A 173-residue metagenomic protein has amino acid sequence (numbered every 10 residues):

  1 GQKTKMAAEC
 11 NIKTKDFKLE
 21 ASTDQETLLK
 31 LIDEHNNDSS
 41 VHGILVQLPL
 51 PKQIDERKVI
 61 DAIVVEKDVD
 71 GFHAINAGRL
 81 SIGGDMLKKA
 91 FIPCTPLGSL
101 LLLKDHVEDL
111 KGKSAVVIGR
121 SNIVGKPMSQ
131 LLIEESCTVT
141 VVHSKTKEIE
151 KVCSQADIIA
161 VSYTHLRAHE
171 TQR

Functional and structural regions predicted by a protein language model:
G1, A90-Y163: Glycine-rich phosphate/diphosphate-binding loop of Rossmann-like nucleotide-binding domains
G1-A8: N-terminal glycine-rich anion-binding loops that anchor highly charged ligand groups
A8-L19, V139: Short beta-strand elements in bilobed, periplasmic/extracellular small-molecule ligand-binding domains
D16-D24, S144-K145: Short beta->alpha junction loops
T27-D38: Short, well-structured alpha-helical segments in soluble
D38-H42, Q155-I158: Short acidic/histidine-rich motifs immediately flanking catalytic phosphotransfer sites in two-component signaling
L45-L110, V152: Anion-binding alpha/beta catalytic cores of soluble intermediary-metabolism enzymes, centered on
H165-R173: Single conserved hydrophobic/aromatic residue that forms the stacking wall/gate of nucleotide- or nucleobase-binding
